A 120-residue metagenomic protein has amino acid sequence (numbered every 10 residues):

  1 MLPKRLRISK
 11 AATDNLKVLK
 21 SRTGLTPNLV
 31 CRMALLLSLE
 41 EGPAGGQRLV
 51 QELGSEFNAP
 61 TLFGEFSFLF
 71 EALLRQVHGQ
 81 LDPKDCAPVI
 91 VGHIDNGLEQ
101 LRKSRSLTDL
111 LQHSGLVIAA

Functional and structural regions predicted by a protein language model:
L2, K10-L29, M33, E52 (+1 more regions): Surface-exposed, Lys/Arg-rich phosphate-binding patches that contact polyanionic backbones
S9-A12, F63, P83-C86: Short, structured coil/loop segments at alpha-helix boundaries
T13-L19, S38-L39, A44, T108-A120: Membrane-topology and secretion signals of cell-surface/extracellular proteins
L25-R48, R102: Short, basic amphipathic alpha-helical segments that act as recognition/interaction helices in nucleic-acid-binding
E40-L81: Short, positively charged interaction helices/loops
E56, A72-A120: Low-complexity intrinsically disordered segments
